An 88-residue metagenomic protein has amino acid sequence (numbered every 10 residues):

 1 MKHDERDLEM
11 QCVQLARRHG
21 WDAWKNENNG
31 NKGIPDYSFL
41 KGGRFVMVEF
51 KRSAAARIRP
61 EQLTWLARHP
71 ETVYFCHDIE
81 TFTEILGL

Functional and structural regions predicted by a protein language model:
M1-L88: Catalytic phosphate/metal-binding cores of nucleic-acid and nucleotide-processing enzymes, i.e., regions that mediate
